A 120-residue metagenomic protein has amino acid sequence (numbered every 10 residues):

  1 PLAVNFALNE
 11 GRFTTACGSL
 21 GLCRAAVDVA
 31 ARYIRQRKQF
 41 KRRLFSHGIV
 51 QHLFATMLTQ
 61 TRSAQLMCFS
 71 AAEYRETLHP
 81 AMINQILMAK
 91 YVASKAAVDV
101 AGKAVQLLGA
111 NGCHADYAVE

Functional and structural regions predicted by a protein language model:
P1-A3: Long, acidic (Asp/Glu-rich), low-complexity accessory segments flanking structured domains
F6-E120: Alpha-helical interface subdomain recognition
